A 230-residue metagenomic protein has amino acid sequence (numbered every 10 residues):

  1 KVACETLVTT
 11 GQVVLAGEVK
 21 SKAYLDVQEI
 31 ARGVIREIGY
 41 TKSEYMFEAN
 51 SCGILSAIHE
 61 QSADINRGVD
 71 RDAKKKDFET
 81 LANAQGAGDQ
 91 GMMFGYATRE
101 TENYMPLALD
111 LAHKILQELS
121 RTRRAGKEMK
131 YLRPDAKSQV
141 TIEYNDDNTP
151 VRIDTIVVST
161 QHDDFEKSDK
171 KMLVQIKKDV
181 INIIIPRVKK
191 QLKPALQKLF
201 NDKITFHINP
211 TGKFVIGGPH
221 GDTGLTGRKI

Functional and structural regions predicted by a protein language model:
K1-C4, Y40-K42: Short secondary-structure capping/turn segments at boundaries of alpha-helices and beta-strands
V2-S21: Short, charge-patterned binding micro-sites
E5-T6, G221-L225: Replace "in large, NTP-powered and nucleic-acid-processing enzymes" with "in large, NTP-powered factors and other
L7, A23-V27, M46: Generic, well-ordered alpha-helical segments
T10-Q12, V34, G39-P219: Glycine-rich, mobile lid/loop segments that gate access to catalytic sites or pores
A16-I35, E100, I230: Glycine-rich and small/hydrophobic secondary-structure elements
I185, L225-I230: Conserved mixed alpha/beta catalytic, RNA-binding, or beta-rich assembly cores of soluble enzyme, regulatory
